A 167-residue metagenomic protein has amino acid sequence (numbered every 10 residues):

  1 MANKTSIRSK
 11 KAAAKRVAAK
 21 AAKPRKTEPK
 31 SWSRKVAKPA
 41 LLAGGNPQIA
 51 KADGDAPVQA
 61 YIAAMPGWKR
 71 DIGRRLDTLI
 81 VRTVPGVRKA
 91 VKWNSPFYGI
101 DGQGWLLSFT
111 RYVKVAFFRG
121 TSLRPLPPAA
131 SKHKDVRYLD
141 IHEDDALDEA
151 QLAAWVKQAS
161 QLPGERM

Functional and structural regions predicted by a protein language model:
A2-M167: Charge-dense, helix-prone N-terminal extensions
